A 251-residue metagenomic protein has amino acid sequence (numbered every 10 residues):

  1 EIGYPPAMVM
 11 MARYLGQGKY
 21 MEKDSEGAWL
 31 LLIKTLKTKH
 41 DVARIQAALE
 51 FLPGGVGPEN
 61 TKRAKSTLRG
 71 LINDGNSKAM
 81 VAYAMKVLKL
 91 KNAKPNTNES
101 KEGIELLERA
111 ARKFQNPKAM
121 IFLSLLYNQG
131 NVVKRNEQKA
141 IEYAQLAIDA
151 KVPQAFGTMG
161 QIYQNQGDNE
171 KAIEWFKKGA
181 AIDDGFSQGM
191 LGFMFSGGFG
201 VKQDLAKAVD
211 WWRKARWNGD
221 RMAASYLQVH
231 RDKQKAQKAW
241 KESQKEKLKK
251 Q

Functional and structural regions predicted by a protein language model:
E1-P5, Q17-K19, K37-R44, P53-G55 (+8 more regions): Short helix-capping/linker turns of helical repeat alpha-solenoids
M10-Q17, A47-P53, M85-K91, F122-Q129 (+3 more regions): Hydrophobic face of amphipathic alpha-helices that form TPR/SEL1-like repeat modules and related alpha-solenoid
Q203-R221: TPR/TPR-like (Sel1-like) alpha-helical repeat modules
R216-Q251: Terminal, low-structured helical/coil segments at or just beyond the last alpha-helical repeat
